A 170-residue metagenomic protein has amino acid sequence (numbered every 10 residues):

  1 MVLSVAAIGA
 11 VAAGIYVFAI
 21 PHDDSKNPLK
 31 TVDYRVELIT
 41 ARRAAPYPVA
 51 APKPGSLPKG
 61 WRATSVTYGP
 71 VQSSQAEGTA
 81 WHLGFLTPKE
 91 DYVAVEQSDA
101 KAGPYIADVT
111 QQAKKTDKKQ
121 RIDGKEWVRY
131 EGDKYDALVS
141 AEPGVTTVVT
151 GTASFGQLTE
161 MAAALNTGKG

Functional and structural regions predicted by a protein language model:
V2-I20: Hydrophobic membrane-insertion alpha-helices, especially the h-region of bacterial N-terminal signal peptides
V17, A41-A44, M161-A164: Residues that form generic nucleotide/phosphate-binding pockets
P21-R35: Ser/Thr/Pro/Gly-rich low-complexity linker/stalk segments immediately outside membranes or between
D33-E131: Short, solvent-exposed recognition patches
K115-G170: A short, solvent-exposed beta-edge/loop patch
